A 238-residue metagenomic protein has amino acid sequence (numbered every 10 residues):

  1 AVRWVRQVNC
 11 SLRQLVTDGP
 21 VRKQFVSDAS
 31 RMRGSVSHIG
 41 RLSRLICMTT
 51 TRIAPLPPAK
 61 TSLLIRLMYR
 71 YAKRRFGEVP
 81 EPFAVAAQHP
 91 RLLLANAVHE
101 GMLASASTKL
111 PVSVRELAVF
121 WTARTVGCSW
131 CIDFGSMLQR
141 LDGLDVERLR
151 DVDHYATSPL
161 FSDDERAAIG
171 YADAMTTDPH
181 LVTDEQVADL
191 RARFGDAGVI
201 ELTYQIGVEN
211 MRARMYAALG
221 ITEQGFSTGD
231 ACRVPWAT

Functional and structural regions predicted by a protein language model:
S11-L12, S35-V36: Intrinsic disorder
L15, Q24-F25: Cationic, low-complexity basic patches in intrinsically disordered or flexible, solvent-exposed regions
H38, S43-T238: Hydrophobic alpha-helical segments
